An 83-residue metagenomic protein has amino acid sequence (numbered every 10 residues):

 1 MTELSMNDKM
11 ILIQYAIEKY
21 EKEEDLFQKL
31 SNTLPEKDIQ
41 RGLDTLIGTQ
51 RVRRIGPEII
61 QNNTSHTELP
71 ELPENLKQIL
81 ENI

Functional and structural regions predicted by a protein language model:
T2-E3, D38-R41, G56: Non-catalytic recognition/regulatory regions in large multidomain proteins
T2-L30, I83: Short amphipathic alpha-helical interface segments
T33-G48: Short amphipathic alpha-helical interaction segments
I47-E58: A short, conserved structural fragment
E58-T67: Minor-groove-contacting beta-hairpin "wing" of winged helix-turn-helix DNA-binding domains
H66-I83: Short, amphipathic alpha-helical interaction segments positioned at domain boundaries
